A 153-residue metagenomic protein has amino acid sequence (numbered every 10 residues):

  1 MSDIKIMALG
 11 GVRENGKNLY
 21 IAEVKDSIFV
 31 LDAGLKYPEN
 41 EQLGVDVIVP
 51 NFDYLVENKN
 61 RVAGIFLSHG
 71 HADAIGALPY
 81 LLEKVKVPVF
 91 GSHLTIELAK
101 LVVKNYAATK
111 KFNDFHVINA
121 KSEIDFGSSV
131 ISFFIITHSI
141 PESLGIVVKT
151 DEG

Functional and structural regions predicted by a protein language model:
S2-K5, I28: Extreme N-terminal starter segment of soluble prokaryotic enzymes
I4-A8, V12: Extreme N-terminal flexible tails
I6, A22, D32, H69-G70 (+3 more regions): Divalent metal-coordination and catalytic microenvironments
G11-E14, H71-A72, I136-I140: Short beta->alpha connector loops
V12-K17, V24-L67, G76-V87, G91 (+2 more regions): Pre-active-site segment of Zn-dependent metallo-hydrolases
I21-D26, V30, S143-G153: Metal-dependent phosphodiesterase/nuclease catalytic metal-binding core
L94-G145, K149-D151: Metallo-beta-lactamase
